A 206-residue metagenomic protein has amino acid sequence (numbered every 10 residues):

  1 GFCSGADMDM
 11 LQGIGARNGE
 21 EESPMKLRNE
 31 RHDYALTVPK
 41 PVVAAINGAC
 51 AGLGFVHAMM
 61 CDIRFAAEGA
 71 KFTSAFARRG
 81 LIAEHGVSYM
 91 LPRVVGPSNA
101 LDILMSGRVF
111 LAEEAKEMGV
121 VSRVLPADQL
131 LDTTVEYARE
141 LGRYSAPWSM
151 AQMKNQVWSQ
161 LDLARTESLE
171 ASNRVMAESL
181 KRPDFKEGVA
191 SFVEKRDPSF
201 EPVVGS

Functional and structural regions predicted by a protein language model:
G1-T37, C50, R78-G80, Q160 (+1 more regions): Glycine- (often His-adjacent) and acidic-residue-rich active-site loop that binds/positions the CoA thioester
M8, R28, S88, P97-A100 (+5 more regions): A general structural signal for well-ordered alpha-helical segments in protein cores
E30-T37, A45, A51-M105, M118 (+1 more regions): CoA-thioester-processing core
I63, D102, S106-R108, E114 (+2 more regions): Well-ordered beta-strand positions
F65-A70, V121-E170, E178, P183 (+1 more regions): C-terminal long alpha-helix characteristic of the crotonase
I103-L104, M153-V157, M176, F192: Short alpha-helical scaffolding segments that buttress acidic/His motifs in well-ordered protein cores
